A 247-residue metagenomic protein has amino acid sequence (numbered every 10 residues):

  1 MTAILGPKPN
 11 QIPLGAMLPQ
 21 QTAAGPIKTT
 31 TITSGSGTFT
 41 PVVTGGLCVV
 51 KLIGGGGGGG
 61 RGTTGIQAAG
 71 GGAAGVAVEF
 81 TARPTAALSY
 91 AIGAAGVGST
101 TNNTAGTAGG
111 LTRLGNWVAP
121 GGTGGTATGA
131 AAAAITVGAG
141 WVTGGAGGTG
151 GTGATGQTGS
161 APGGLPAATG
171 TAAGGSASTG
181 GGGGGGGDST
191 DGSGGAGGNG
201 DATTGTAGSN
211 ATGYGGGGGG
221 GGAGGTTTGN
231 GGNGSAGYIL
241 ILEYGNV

Functional and structural regions predicted by a protein language model:
M1-V49, T81, Y238-V247: Enriched but not universal
P9, A24, T64, N116 (+3 more regions): Intrinsic-disorder/low-complexity loop/linker signature
P13, T29-T40, A87-A91, N116-V118 (+3 more regions): Ser/Thr- (and often Asn-) enriched beta-sheet segments in non-cytosolic proteins
T31-T38, L52-N116, G195-D201, T206 (+1 more regions): Glycine-rich strand-loop-strand elements at beta-sheet edges
G56, P120-G125, G220, G245-V247: Short loop/turn segments at secondary-structure transitions that flank enzyme active sites
G71, G106-G109, G124, G144-P162 (+4 more regions): Collagen triple-helix signature
G93-T158: Acidic, low-complexity glycine/serine/threonine-rich segments
A119, Y214-G215: Bulky hydrophobic/aromatic "packing anchor" residues in well-ordered structure
